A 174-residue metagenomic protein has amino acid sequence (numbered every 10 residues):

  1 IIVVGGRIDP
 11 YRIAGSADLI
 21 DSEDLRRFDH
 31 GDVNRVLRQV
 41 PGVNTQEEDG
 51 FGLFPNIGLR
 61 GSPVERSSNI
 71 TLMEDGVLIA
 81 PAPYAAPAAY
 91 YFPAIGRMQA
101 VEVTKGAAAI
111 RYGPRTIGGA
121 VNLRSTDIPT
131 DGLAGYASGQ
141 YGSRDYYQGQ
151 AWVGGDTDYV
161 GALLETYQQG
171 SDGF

Functional and structural regions predicted by a protein language model:
I1-N34, L53-N56, I70, V101: N-terminal periplasmic "start-of-domain" segments of outer-membrane beta-barrel proteins
I8-Y11, I79, T126, G142-R144 (+1 more regions): Structural signature of outer-membrane beta-barrel domains
N34-P81, Q99: Extracytoplasmic beta-strand/coil segments of soluble accessory domains associated with Gram-negative outer-membrane
R35, G58-R60, E102, N122 (+2 more regions): Outer-membrane beta-barrel architecture
F54, M98, G118, G132-A134: Surface-exposed or flexible loop/turn and strand-edge residues in extracellular/cell-surface modules
V77-K105: Short acidic/polar hinge/loop motifs at secondary-structure boundaries that mediate gating or recognition
A94, R115-I117, Q140, D145-G149: Residues that define the transmembrane beta-barrel architecture of outer-membrane proteins
A109-I110, N122, T130-G132, S138-Q140 (+1 more regions): Periplasmic-side early beta-strands and strand-to-turn transitions of outer-membrane beta-barrels
